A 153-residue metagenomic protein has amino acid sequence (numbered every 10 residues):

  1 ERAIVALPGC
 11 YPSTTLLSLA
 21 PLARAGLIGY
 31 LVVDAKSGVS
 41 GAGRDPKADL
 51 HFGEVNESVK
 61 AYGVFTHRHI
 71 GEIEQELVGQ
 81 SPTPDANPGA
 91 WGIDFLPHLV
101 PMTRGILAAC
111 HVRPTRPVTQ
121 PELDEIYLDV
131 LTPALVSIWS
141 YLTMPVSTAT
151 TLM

Functional and structural regions predicted by a protein language model:
E1: Rossmann-fold NAD(P)-binding glycine/threonine-rich loop
I4, P8-P12, G63-H67: Short-chain dehydrogenase/reductase
I4-A6, G26-G38, A86: Conserved beta-loop-beta element that borders a ligand/cofactor-binding pocket
G9-L27, V33: Alpha-helical support elements that line or immediately flank enzyme active sites and cofactor-binding pockets
Y11, S37-S40: Acidic, glycine-rich active-site loops and adjacent beta-strand->loop/helix elements that engage anionic groups
Y30, V39-M153: C-terminal substrate-binding/catalytic lobe of Rossmann-fold NAD(P)-dependent oxidoreductases
